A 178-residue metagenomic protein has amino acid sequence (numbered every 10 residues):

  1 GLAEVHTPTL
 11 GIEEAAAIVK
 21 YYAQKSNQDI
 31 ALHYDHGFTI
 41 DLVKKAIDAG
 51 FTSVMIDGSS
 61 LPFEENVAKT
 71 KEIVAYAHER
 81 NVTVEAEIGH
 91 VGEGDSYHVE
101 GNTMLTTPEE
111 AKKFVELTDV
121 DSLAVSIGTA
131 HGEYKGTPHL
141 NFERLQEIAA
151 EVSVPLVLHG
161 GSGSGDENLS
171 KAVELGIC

Functional and structural regions predicted by a protein language model:
G1-V5, I12-L32, H36-V154, D166-I177: Alpha/beta enzyme core
L156-L158: Active-site neighborhood of phospho(di)ester-bond hydrolases with catalytic His/Asp-centered motifs
S162-G163: Short acidic/histidine-rich active-site segments
